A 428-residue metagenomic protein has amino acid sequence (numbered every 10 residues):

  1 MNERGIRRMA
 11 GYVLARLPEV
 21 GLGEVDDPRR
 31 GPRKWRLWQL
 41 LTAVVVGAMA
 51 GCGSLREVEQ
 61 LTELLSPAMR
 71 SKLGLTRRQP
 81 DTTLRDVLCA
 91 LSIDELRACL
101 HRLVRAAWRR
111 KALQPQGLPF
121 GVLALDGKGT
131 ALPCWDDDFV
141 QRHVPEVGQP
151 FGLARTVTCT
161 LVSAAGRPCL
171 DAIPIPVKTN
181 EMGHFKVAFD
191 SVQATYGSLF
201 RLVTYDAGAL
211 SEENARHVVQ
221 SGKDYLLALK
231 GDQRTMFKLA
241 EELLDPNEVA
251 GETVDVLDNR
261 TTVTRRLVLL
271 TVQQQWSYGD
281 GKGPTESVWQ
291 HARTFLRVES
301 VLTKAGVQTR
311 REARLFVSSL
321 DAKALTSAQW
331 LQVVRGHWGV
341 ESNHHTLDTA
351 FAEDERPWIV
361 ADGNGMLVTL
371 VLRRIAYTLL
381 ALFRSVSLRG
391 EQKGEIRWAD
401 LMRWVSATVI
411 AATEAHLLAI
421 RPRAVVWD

Functional and structural regions predicted by a protein language model:
N2-R4, E19-G23, E63-L65, E252 (+2 more regions): A short, flexible helix-boundary coil/loop motif
R7-T42, R85: Basic, short loop/linker segments at the boundary and entry of helix-turn-helix/winged-helix-like folds
G11-Y12, A324-I359: Short amphipathic alpha-helical "interface-anchor" segments enriched in bulky aromatics
R33-H101, S211, V218, L367 (+3 more regions): Short, positively charged, Gly/Tyr-enriched micro-motifs that form contact patches at catalytic or ligand/partner
A43, V58, P80, L84 (+8 more regions): Short, conserved catalytic/metal-binding motifs centered on acidic residues
R85-A164: Active-site-proximal, Lys/Arg-enriched surface segment that forms a nucleic-acid-binding/basic interface patch
P145-L199: Electropositive, glycine- and tryptophan-enriched low-complexity nucleic-acid-binding patches
D224-G336: An anionic, glycine-rich sequence signature occurring as long contiguous blocks
